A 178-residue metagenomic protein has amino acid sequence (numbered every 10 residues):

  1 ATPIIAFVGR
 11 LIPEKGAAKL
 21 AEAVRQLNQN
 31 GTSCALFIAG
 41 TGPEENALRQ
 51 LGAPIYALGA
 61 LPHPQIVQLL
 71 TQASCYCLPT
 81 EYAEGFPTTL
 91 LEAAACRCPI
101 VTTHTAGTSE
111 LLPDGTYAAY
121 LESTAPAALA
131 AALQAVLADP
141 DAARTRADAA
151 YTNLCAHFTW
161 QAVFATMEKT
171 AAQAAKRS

Functional and structural regions predicted by a protein language model:
A1-K15, A21-V24: Conserved donor-binding/catalytic core segment of Leloir-type glycosyltransferases
N46-P64: Nucleotide-activated donor-binding/catalytic signature segment of Leloir-type glycosyltransferases, i.e., the conserved
V67, L90-A95, S109-E110: Short alpha-helical segment that forms part of, or immediately flanks, the ligand-binding pocket in carbohydrate-active
T71-G85, C98: Acidic donor-binding loop of glycosyltransferase active sites
E81, C98, T102-S109, E122-T124: Short glycine-rich donor-binding/catalytic loop of glycosyltransferases that coordinates the nucleotide-sugar
D114-P126, A135-P140: Conserved acidic donor-binding segment of nucleotide-sugar-dependent glycosyltransferases
A135, A142-A156, T166-K169: A short, well-ordered alpha-helix in the C-terminal region of glycosyltransferases
W160-S178: C-terminal alpha-helical cap of glycosyltransferases
